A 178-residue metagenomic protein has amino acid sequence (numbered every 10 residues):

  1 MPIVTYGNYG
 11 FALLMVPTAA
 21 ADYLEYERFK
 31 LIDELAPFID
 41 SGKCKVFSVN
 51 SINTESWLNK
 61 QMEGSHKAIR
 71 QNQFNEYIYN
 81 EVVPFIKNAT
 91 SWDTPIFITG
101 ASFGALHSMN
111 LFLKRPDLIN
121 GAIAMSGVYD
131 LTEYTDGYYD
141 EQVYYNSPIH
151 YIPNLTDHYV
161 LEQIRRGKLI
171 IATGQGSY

Functional and structural regions predicted by a protein language model:
M1-Y178: Non-catalytic cap/lid and distal C-terminal segments of serine-dependent acyl enzymes
